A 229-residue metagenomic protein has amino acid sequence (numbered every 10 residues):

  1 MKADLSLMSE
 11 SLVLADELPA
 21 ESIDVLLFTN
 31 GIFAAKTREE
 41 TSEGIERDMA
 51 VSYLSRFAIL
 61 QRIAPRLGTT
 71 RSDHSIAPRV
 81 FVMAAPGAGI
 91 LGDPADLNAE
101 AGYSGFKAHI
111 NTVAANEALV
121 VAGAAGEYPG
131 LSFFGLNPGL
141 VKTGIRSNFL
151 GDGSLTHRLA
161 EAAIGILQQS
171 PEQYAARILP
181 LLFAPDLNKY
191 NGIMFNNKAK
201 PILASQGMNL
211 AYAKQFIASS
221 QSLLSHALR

Functional and structural regions predicted by a protein language model:
M1-S9: Rossmann-fold cofactor-recognition segment
S11, A115, G135, H157-L228: C-terminal helical subdomain
S11-A15, R146: A conserved hydrophobic alpha-helix of the Rossmann-fold in NAD(P)-dependent oxidoreductases
D16-F28, A34-E40: A glycine-rich helix->loop->beta "capping" turn within Rossmann-like NAD(P)(H)-dependent oxidoreductase domains
I32, K36-T37, E46-M49, G68-G130 (+3 more regions): Catalytic loop of short-chain dehydrogenase/reductase
Y53-L54: Ankyrin-repeat alpha-helix packing hotspot
L60-Q61, V121: A short, exposed helix-loop element centered on a Lys and neighboring polar residues
